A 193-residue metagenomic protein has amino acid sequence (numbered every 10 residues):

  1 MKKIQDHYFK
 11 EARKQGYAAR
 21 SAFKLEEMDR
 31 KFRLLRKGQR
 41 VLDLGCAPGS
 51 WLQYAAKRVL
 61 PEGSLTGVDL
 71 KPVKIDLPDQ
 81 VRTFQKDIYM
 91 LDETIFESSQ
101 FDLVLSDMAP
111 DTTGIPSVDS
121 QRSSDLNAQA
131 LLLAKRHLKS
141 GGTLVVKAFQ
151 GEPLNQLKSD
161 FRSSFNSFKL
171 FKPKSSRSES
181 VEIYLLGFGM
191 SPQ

Functional and structural regions predicted by a protein language model:
M1-K37: Class I SAM-dependent methyltransferase Rossmann-like catalytic core, especially the SAM/SAH-binding loop
R36, V59-L60, L138-S140: Helix-to-beta-strand junctions that scaffold the AdoMet/dcAdoMet cofactor pocket in Class I SAM-dependent enzymes
K37-A47: Conserved class I S-adenosyl-L-methionine
Q39, G63, G142: Glycine-centered, small-residue-biased loops immediately flanking beta-strands in adenine/cofactor-binding cores
P48-L60: Conserved SAM-binding loop of SAM-dependent methyltransferases across substrates and taxa, primarily the Class I
V68-D111: S-adenosyl-L-methionine
Q85-K86, S99-K139, E152: Mobile active-site "lid"/loop adjacent to the S-adenosyl-L-methionine
A148-Q193: Class I S-adenosyl-L-methionine
